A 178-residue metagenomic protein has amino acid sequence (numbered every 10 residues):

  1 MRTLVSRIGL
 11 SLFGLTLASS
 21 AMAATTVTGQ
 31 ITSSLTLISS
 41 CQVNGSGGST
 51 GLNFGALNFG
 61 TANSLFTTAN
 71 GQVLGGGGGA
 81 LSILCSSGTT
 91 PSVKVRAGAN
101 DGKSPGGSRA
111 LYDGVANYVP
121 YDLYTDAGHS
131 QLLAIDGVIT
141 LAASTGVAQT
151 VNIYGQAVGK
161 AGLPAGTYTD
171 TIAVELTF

Functional and structural regions predicted by a protein language model:
M1-S11: Bacterial N-terminal signal peptides that target proteins for export
A18-A21: N-terminal signal peptide c-region/cleavage motif recognized by signal peptidases
A23-R109, D113, G137-F178: N-terminal small/polar-rich segments of proteins
R96-G98, D122-D126: Predominantly extracellular/luminal cell-surface or secreted proteins
P105, G128-I135: Solvent-exposed adhesion/ligand-recognition segments of exported proteins
V115, A127-H129, F178: Solvent-exposed strand-loop boundary residues in beta-sheet-rich modules
N117-Y121: Contiguous segments within soluble domain cores/interaction surfaces
